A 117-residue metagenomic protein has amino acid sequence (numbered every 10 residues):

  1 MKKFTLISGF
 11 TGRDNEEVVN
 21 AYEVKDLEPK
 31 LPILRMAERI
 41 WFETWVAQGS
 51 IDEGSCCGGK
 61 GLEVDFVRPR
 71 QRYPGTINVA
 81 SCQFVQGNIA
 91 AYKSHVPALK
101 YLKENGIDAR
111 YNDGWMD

Functional and structural regions predicted by a protein language model:
M1-R72: N-terminal leader/targeting segments
F66-V85: Short, conserved helix/loop micro-motifs enriched in His/Cys and acidic residues
A80-D117: Short, compact, well-ordered microdomains
